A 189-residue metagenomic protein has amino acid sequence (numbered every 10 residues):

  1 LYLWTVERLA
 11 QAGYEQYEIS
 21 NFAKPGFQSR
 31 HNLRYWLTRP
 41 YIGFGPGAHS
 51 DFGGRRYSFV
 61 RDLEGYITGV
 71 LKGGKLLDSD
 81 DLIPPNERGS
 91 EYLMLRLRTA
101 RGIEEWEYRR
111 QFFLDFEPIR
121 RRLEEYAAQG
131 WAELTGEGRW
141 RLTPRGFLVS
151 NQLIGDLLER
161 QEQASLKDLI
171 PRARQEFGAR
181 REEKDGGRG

Functional and structural regions predicted by a protein language model:
L1-L114, L166-R181, D185-G189: C-terminal scaffold of the Radical SAM
S50-D51, L148, D156-L157: Short, surface-exposed beta-strand-loop junctions and turns on beta-sheet-rich folds
E105-W106, E117-I119, L134: Extended hydrophobic-aromatic, low-complexity segments
F113-A128: Short amphipathic alpha-helical interaction segments
A127-E137: A short, conserved structural fragment
T135-I154: Accessory beta->alpha helical hairpin/"wing" motif in late/C-terminal subdomains of nucleic-acid enzymes
I154-E162: A short, amphipathic alpha-helical segment
